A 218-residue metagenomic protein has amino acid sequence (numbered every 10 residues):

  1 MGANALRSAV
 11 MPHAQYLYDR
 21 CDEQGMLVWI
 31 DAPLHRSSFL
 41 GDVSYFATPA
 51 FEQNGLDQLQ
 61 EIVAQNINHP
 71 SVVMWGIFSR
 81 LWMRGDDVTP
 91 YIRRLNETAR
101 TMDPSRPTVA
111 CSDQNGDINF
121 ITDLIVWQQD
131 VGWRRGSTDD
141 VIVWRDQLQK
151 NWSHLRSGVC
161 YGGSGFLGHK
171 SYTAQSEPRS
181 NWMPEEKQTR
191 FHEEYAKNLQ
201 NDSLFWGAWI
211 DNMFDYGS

Functional and structural regions predicted by a protein language model:
M1-R156, G165-R179: Active-site mouth of glycoside hydrolases
A32-L34, Y161, M213: Active-site loop/turn elements of alpha/beta-hydrolase fold enzymes, especially the short glycine-/histidine-rich
S180-S218: Substrate-binding cleft of secreted/luminal carbohydrate-active enzymes
